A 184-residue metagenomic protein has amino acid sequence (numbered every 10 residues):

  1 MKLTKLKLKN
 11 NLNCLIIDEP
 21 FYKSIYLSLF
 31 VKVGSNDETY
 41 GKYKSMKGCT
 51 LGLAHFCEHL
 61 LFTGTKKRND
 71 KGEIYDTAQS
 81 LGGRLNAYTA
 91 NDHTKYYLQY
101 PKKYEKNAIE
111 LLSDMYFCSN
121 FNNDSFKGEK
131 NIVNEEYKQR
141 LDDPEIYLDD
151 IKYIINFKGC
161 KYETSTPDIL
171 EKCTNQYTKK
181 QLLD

Functional and structural regions predicted by a protein language model:
M1-E73, C173, L183-D184: His/Glu-rich zincin catalytic helix
T65-K66, E73-D184: Acidic/histidine-enriched segments that form metal/cofactor-coordinating and catalytic pocket/exosite environments
